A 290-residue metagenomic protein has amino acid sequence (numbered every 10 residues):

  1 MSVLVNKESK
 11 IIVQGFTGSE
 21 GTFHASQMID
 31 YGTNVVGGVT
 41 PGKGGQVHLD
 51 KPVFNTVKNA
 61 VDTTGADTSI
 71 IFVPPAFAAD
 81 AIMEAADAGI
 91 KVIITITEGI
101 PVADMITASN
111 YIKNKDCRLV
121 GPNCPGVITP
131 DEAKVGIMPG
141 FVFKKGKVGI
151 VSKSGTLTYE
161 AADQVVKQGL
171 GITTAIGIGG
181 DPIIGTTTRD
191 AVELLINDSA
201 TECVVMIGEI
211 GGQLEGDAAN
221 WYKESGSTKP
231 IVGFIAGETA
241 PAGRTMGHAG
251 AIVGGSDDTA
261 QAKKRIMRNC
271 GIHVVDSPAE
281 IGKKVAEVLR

Functional and structural regions predicted by a protein language model:
M1-R290: Catalytic-core regions of core metabolic enzymes, especially those transforming organic acids/acyl-group intermediates
